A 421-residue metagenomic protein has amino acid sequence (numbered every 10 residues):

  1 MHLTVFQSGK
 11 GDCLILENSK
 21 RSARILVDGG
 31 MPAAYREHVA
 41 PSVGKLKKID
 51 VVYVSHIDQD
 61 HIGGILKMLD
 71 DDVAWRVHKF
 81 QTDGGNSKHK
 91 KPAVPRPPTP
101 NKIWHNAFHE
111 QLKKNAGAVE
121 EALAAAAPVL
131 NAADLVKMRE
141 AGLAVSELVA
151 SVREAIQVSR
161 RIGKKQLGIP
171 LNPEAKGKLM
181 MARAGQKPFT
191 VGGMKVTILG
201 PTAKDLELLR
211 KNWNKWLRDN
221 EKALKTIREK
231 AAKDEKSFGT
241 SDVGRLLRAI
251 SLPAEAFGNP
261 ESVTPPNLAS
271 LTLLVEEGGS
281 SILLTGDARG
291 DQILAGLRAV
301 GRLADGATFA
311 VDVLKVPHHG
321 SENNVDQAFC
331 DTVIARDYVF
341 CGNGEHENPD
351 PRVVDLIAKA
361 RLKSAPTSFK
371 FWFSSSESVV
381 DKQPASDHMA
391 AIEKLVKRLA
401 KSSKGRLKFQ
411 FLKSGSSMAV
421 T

Functional and structural regions predicted by a protein language model:
M1-V51, P266-D291: Conserved beta-strand hairpin/beta-sheet module of binuclear metal-dependent hydrolase folds, prominently
K10-D12, G278, A288-A304, T308 (+5 more regions): C-terminal regulatory/interaction regions
E17, R24-V27, D50-V54, K102-N106 (+5 more regions): Structural recognition of the beta-strand scaffold that forms the well-ordered cores of secreted hydrolase catalytic
S22-V52, L66-V77, G85, L208-A231 (+1 more regions): Pre-active-site segment of Zn-dependent metallo-hydrolases
D28-M31, I57, F108, A184 (+5 more regions): Active-site metal-binding loops of divalent metal-dependent hydrolases
A34-I103, L303-S321, T332-V339: Active-site metal-binding motif and surrounding structural segment of the metallo-beta-lactamase
D71-S281, T367-T421: Flexible, acidic/histidine-containing loops and adjacent segments that form or flank the divalent-metal
F340-N343, P351: Active-site-adjacent C-terminal substructures of enzyme catalytic domains
